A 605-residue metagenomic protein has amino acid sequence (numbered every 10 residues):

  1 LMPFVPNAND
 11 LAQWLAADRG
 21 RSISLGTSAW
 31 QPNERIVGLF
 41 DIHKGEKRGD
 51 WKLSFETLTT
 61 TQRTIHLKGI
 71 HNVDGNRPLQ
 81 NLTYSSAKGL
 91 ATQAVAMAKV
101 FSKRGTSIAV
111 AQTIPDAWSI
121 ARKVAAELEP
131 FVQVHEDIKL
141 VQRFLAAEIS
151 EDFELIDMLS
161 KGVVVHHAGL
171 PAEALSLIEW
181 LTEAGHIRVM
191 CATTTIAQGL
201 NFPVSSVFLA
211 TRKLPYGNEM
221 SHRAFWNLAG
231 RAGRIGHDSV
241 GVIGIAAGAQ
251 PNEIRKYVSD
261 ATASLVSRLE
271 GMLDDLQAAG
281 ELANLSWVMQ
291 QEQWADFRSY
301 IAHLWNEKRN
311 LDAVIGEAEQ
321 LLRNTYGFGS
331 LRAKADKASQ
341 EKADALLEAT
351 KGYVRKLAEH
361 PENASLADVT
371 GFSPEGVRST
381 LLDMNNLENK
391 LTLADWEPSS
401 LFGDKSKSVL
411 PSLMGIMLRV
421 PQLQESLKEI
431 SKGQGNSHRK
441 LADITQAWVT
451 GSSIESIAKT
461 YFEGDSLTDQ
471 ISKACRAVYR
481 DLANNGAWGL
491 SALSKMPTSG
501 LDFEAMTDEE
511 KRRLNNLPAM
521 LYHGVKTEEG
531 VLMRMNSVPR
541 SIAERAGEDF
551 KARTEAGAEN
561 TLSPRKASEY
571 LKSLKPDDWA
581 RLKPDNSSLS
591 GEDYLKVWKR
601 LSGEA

Functional and structural regions predicted by a protein language model:
L1, A111-P115, L175-R212, G230: Beta-edge loop/turn motif
P3-A8, W30-E34, T113-A117, L170-P171 (+4 more regions): Conserved nucleotide-binding/hydrolysis micro-motifs of P-loop NTPases
F4-A121, V164: Conserved interdomain linker/interface between the two RecA-like ATPase lobes of SF2 helicase motors
R19-I23, N33-E34, G105, S160-K161 (+2 more regions): Short glycine-/polar-rich loops that comprise or flank the Walker A/P-loop and associated switch/sensor motifs
S85-V189, Y216-W226: Conserved C-terminal RecA-like helicase domain
F202, S206, R212-T262: Conserved segment of the helicase C-terminal RecA-like domain
G241, A249-D312: C-terminal or mid-to-C-terminal helical accessory/interaction module adjacent to the motor/catalytic core
M289-E307, A313, A338-A605: C-terminal accessory/interaction regions of large nucleic acid-associated machines
